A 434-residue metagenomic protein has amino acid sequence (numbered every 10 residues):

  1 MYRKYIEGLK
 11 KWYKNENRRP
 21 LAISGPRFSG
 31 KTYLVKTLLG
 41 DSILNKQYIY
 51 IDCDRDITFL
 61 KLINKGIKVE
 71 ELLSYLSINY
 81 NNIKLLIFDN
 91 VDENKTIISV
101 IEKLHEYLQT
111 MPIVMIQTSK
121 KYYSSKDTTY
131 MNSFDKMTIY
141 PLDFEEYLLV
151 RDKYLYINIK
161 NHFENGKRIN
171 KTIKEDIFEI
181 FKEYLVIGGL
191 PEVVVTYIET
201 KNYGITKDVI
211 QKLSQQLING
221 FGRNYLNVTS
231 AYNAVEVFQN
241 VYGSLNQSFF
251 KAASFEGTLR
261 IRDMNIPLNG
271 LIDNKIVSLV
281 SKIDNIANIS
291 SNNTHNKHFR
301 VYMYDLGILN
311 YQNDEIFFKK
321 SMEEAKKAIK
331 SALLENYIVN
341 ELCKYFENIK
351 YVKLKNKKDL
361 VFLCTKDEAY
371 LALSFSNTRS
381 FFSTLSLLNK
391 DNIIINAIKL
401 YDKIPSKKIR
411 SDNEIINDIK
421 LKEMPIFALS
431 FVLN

Functional and structural regions predicted by a protein language model:
M1-K14: N-terminal pre-Walker A segment at the start of P-loop NTPase domains
I23: Hydrophobic anchor at the beta1->P-loop junction of P-loop NTPases
K31-T32: Conserved lysine of the Walker
I51-N79: Short glycine-rich substrate-engagement loop in P-loop NTPases that contacts/grips substrate
L76-I97: Conserved P-loop NTPase "ATPase switch" module shared by AAA+ and STAND
Y107-T128: Sensor-1/coupling segment of RecA-like P-loop NTPase cores
S125-G243: Interdomain motor-coupling "hinge/lid" segment immediately C-terminal to the ATP-binding subdomain of NTP-driven enzymes
E199-L360: Accessory nucleic acid-recognition modules appended to NTPase machines
